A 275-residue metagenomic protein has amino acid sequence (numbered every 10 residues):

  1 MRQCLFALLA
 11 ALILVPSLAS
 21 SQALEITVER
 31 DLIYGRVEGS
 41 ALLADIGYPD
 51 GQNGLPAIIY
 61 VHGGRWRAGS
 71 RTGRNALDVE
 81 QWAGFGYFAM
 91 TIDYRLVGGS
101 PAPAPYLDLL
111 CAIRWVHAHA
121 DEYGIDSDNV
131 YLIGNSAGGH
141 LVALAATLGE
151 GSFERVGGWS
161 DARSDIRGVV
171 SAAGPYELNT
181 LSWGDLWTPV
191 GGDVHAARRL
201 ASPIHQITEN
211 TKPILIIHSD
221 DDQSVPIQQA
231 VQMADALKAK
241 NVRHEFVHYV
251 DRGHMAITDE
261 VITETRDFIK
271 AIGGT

Functional and structural regions predicted by a protein language model:
Q22-Q52: N-terminal cap/lid segment of alpha/beta-hydrolase-fold proteins
V37, G174-Q206, K212: Mobile cap/lid helix-loop segments that gate and shape the active-site cleft of serine hydrolases
D45, I227-T275: C-terminal catalytic histidine-bearing segment of alpha/beta-hydrolase fold enzymes
G54-G64: Short beta-strand element of the alpha/beta-hydrolase
T72-T91: Short amphipathic alpha-helix adjacent to the substrate-entry channel of hydrolases
C111-W183: Primarily recognizes the serine-hydrolase "nucleophile elbow" in alpha/beta-hydrolase and SGNH/GDSL folds
E177-L178, D221-V225, M255: Acidic catalytic loop of the alpha/beta-hydrolase fold
N210, L215-H218, D222: Short beta-strand/loop motif that positions the catalytic acidic residue of the alpha/beta-hydrolase fold
